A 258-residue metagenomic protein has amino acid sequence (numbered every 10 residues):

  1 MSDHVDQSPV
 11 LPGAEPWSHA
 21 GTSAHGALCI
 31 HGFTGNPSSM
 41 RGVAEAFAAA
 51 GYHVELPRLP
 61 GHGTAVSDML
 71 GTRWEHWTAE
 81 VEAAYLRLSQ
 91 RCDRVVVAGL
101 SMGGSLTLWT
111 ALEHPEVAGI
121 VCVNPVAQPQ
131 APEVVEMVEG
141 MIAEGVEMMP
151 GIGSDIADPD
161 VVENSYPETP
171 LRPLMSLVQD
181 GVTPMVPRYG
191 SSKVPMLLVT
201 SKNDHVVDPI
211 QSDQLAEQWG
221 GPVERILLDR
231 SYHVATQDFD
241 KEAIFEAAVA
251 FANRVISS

Functional and structural regions predicted by a protein language model:
V43, V194, D208-E217: Short alpha-helix in the alpha/beta-hydrolase fold that links the catalytic acid
A48-V66: Conserved alpha/beta-hydrolase
G99-G103, T107: Gly/Ala-rich beta-loop-alpha elbow adjacent to hydrolase catalytic centers
V121-A131: Active-site nucleophile loop of the alpha/beta-hydrolase fold
P170-R188, V194: Active-site nucleophile elbow and catalytic-triad environment of alpha/beta-hydrolase enzymes
S192, L198-T200, D204: Short beta-strand/loop motif that positions the catalytic acidic residue of the alpha/beta-hydrolase fold
D213, E217-V234: Catalytic histidine neighborhood in serine/cysteine hydrolases with alpha/beta-hydrolase-type architecture
R230-S258: Catalytic active-site module of serine/aspartate enzymes centered on a nucleophile-bearing elbow/loop
